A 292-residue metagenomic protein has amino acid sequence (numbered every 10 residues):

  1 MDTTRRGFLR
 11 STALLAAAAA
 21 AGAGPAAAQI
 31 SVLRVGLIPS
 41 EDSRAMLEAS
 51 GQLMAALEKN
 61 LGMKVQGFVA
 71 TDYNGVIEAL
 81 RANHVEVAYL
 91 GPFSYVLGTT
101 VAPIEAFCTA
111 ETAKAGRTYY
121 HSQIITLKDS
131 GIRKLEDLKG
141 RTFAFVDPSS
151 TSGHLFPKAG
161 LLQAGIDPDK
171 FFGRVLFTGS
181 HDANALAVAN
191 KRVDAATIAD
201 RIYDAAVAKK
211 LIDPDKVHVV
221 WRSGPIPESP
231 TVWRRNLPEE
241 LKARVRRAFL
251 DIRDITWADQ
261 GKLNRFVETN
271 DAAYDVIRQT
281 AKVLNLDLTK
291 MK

Functional and structural regions predicted by a protein language model:
M1-A16: N-terminal secretory signal peptides and thylakoid transit peptides that target proteins across membranes
G24-A28: Sec/Tat signal peptide C-region and signal peptidase I cleavage site
I30-Q52, I226-E228, V232-K292: An extracytoplasmic/periplasmic, membrane-proximal ligand-sensing/linker region
V35-E58, A70, F93, R117-A185 (+3 more regions): Bilobed "Venus flytrap"/periplasmic-binding protein-like clamshell domains and structurally analogous long
N74-A88, V101-A102, E136, S180-R201: Short helices/loops that flank or line small-molecule/ion binding pockets
E78-D137: Acidic, polar ligand-binding/catalytic clefts
P92-P103, P157, L162-Q163, A189 (+1 more regions): A ligand-binding cleft/hinge motif common to bilobed small-molecule-binding domains
E105-G116, F171-R174, V207-P225: Short beta-strand->loop
